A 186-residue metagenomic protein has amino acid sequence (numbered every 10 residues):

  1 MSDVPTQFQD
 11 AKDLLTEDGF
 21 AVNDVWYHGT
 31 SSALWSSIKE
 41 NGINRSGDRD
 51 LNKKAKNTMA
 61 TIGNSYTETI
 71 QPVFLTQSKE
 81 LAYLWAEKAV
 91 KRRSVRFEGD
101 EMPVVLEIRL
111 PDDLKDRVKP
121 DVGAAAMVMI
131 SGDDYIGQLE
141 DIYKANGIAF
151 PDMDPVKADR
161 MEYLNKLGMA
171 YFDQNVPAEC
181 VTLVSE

Functional and structural regions predicted by a protein language model:
M1-I70: ADP-ribose/NAD+-binding catalytic cleft of ART/PARP-like enzymes
S2-P5, G29-S31, D50, R92-E186: Active-site and NAD+-binding cores of ADP-ribose-processing enzymes
T16-D18, L75, M161-E162: Alpha-helical interaction segments
W26-H28, F74-T76, E107: A structural signal for short, well-ordered beta-strand segments and their strand-loop junctions that often border
S36-S37, Y83-W85, R117-V118: Short helix/loop capping segments that flank catalytic or ligand/cofactor-binding pockets
N64-L84: Short, well-structured hydrophobic secondary-structure segments
K79-V95: Short active-site loop/helix that positions an aromatic residue
